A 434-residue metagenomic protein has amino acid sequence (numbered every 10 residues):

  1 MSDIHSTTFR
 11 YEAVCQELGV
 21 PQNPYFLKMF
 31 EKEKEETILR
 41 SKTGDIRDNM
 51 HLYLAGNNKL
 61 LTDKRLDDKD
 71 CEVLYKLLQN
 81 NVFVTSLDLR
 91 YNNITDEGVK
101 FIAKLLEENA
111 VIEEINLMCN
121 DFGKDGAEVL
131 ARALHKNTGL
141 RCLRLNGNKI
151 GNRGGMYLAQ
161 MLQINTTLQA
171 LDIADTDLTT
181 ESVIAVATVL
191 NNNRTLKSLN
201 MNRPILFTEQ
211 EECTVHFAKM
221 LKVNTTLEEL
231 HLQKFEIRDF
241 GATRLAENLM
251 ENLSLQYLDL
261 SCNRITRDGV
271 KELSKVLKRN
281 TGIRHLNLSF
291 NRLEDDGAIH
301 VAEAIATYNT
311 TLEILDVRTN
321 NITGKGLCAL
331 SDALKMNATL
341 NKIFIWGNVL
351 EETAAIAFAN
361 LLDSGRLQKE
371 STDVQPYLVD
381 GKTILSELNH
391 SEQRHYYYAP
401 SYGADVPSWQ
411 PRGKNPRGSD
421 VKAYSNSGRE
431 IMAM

Functional and structural regions predicted by a protein language model:
M1-M434: Leucine-rich tandem repeat or coiled-coil scaffolds
